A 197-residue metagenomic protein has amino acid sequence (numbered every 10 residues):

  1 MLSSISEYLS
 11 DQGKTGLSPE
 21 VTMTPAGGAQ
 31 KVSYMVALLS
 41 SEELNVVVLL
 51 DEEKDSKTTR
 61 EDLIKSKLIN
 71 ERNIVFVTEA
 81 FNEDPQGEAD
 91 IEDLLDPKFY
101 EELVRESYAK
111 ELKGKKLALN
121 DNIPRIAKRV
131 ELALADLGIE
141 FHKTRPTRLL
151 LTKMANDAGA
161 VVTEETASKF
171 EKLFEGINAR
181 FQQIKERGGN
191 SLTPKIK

Functional and structural regions predicted by a protein language model:
M1-D62, K67: Conserved helicase/translocase motor-coupling segment
S3, A89-D93, R148, S168-E171: Non-catalytic, well-ordered alpha-helical scaffold segments
I5-Q12, P97, E101, R180: Conserved, well-folded catalytic cores of nucleic-acid-processing and energy-transducing macromolecular machines
M23, V48, I74, L95 (+1 more regions): Generic structural hydrophobic/aromatic packing signal, biased to beta-strands
V32, L39-S41, D84, E88 (+3 more regions): Active-site-proximal structural scaffolding
D51-R145: Activity-critical C-terminal alpha-helical subdomain
K128-K197: Terminal low-complexity/disordered tails
